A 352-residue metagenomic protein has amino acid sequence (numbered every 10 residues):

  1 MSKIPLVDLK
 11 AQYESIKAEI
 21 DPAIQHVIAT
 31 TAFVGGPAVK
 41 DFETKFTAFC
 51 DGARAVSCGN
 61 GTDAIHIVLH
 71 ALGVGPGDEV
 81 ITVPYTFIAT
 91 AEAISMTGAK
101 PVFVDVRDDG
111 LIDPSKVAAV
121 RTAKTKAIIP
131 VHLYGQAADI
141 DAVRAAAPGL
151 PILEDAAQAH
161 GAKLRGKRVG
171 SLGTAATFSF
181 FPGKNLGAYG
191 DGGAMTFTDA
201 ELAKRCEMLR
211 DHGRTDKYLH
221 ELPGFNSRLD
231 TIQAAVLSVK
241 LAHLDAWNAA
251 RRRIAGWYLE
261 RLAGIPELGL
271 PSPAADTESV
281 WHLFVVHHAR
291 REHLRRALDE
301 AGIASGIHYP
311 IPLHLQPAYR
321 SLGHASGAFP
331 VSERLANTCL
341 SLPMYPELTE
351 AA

Functional and structural regions predicted by a protein language model:
M1-A32, P37, A301, P343: N-terminal "arm"/small-domain region of PLP-dependent enzymes with the aminotransferase-like
K10, P22, V39-K45, F49-A55 (+5 more regions): PLP-dependent aminotransferase class I/II
E19, F49, V68, L72 (+3 more regions): CheY-like receiver
T30-E79, E92-T97, V102-V104, K167: Phosphate-binding glycine-rich loop
V83, K100-D109, G306: Short beta-strand->loop structural element characteristic of the AMP-binding/adenylate-forming
T86-A91: Conserved coil-to-alpha-helix start sites within the AMP-binding
D109-A188, T196, S341: Active-site phosphate-binding strand-loop segment of PLP-dependent enzymes
S171-M208, R214, T231-A234: Active-site PLP attachment segment
